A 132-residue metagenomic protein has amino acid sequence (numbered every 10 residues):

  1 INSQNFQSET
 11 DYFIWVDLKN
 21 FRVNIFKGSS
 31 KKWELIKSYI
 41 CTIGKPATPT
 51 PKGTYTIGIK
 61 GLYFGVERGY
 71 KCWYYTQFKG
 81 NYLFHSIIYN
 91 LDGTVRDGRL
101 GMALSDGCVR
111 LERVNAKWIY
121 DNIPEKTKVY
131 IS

Functional and structural regions predicted by a protein language model:
I1-T54, G58-G61, W73-Y75: Cell wall/extracellular polymer interaction/catalysis modules
P49-K52, G61-S132: Exported/periplasmic cell-wall-interacting domains
